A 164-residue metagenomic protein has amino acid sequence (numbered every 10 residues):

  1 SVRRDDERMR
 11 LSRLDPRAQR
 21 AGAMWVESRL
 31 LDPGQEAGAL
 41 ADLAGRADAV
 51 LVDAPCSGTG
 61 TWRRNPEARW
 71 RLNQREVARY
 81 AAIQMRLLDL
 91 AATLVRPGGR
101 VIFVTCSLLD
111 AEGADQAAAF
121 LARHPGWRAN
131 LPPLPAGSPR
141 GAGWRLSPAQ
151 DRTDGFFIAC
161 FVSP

Functional and structural regions predicted by a protein language model:
S1-P164: S-adenosylmethionine
